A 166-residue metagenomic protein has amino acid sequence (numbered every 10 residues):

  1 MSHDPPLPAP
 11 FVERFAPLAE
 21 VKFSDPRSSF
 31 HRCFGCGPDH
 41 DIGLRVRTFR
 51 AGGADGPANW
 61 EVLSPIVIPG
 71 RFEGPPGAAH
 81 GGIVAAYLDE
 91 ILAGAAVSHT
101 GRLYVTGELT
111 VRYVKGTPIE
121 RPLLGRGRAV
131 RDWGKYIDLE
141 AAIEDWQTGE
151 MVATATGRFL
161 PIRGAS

Functional and structural regions predicted by a protein language model:
M1-D25, T117-I119, V130-S166: HotDog/MaoC-like acyl-thioester-processing domains
M1-G70: Non-catalytic linker/capping segments at the edges of enzyme domains
L44, V62, V105-G107, L123 (+2 more regions): Hydrophobic core residues within well-ordered beta-strands of beta-rich domains
F49-A54, V114, R128-D132: Short beta-strand micro-motifs enriched in acidic
A51-A54, A78-Y104: Active-site helix/loop of acyl-thioester processing domains in fatty-acid/polyketide metabolism, spanning hotdog-fold
P65-V67, T110-R112, R126-R128, A142 (+1 more regions): Residue-level recognition of well-ordered beta-strand positions that form the cores of beta-sheet-rich folds across
I68-G82: Short histidine-centered catalytic/ligand-binding loop motif
E90-L124: Hydrophobic beta-strand-centered segment that forms part of the acyl-chain substrate-binding groove
